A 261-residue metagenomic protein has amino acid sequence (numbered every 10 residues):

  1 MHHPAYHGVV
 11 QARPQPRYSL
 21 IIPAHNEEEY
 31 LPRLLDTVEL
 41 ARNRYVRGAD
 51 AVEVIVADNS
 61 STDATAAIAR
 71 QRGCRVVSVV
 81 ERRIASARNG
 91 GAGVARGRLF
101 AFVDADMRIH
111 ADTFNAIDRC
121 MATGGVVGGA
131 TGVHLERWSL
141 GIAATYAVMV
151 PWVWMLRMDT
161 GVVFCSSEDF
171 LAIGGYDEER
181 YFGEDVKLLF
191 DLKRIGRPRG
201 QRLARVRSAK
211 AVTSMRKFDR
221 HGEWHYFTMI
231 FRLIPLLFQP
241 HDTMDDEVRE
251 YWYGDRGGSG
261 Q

Functional and structural regions predicted by a protein language model:
G8, E27-V46: Short, well-formed alpha-helical segments that are part of the catalytic scaffolds of diverse glycosyltransferases
I22, E39, V46-S60, V77: Short beta-strand/loop segment that forms part of the nucleotide-sugar
T37, D58-A66, M107: A conserved acidic beta->alpha catalytic loop
A64, V103-C120, F190: Acidic donor-binding/catalytic loop of UDP-sugar-dependent glycosyltransferases, especially processive GT2
V79-A95: Glycine-rich, basic loop-to-helix element that forms the pyrophosphate-binding segment of sugar-nucleotide handling
F100: Short aromatic/hydrophobic "clamp" motif used to bind/position activated sugar donors
A111-L140: Conserved donor NDP-sugar-binding/catalytic core segment of glycosyltransferases
D169-I173, R180-G200, V206: A short, conserved alpha-helix in the catalytic core of glycosyltransferases
